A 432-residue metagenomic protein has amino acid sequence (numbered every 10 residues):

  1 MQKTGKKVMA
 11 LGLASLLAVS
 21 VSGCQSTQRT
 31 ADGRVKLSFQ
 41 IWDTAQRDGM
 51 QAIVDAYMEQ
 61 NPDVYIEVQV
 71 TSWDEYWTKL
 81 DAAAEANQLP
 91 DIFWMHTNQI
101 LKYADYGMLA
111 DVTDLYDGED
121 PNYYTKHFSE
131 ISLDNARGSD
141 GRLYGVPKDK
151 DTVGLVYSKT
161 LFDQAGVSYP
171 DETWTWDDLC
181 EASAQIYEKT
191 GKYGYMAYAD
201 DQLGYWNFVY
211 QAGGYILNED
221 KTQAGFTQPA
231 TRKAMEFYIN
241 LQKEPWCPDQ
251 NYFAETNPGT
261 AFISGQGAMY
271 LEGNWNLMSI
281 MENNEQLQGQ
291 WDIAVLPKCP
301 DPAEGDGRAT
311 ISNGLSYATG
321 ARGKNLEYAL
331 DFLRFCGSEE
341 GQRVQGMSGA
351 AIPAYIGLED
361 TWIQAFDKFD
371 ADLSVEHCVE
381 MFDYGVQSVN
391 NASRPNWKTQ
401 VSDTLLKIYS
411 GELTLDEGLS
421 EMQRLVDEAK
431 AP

Functional and structural regions predicted by a protein language model:
M1-S38, E59, S420, R424-P432: Short, low-complexity disordered leader/linker segments with a strong preference for bacterial N-terminal type II
C24, A294, M347-T399, D403 (+1 more regions): Long, aromatic- and glycine/proline-rich binding clefts that accommodate carbohydrate-like moieties
D32-T44, V64-Q69, D91-I92, Y144 (+1 more regions): Short, well-ordered beta-strand elements
T44-Y65, Q400-V401: Short, polar/charged alpha-helical segment
A56-F128, Q164-G166, A261, G265-M269 (+3 more regions): Extracytoplasmic "Venus flytrap"/periplasmic binding protein-like
E59-Q60, Y65, A86, A165 (+4 more regions): Extracytoplasmic/periplasmic substrate-recognition and gating elements
T97-G154, E188, D292-L296, E304 (+2 more regions): Hinge/lid segment of periplasmic solute-binding proteins
A182-Q185, K221-N251: Glycine-centered hinge/linker elements that transmit conformational signals in sensory and ligand-binding systems
